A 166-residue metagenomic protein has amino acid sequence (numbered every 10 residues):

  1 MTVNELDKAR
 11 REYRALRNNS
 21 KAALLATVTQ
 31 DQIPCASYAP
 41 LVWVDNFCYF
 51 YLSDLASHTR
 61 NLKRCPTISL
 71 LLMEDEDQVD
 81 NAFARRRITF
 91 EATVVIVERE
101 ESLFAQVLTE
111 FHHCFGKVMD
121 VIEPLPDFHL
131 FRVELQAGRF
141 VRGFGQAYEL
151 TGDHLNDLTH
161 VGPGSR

Functional and structural regions predicted by a protein language model:
M1-K63: An N-terminal domain-cap segment
T2, L6, R11, E110 (+1 more regions): C-terminal edge-of-domain segments
N19-S20, C65, C114, L125: Structured helix-beta-strand junction loops
T27-D31, L72-E74, R142: Short acidic, glycine-rich loop/turn motifs
T27-V28, S37, T59, D77-D80 (+1 more regions): Catalytic micro-motifs at enzyme active sites that drive phosphoryl/nucleotidyl and oxygen chemistry
A36-P40, T89-E91, F128-R132, A147: Conserved hydrophobic/aromatic beta-strand scaffold that supports enzyme active sites
C48-L52, F90, F131-V133, R139-F140: Short hydrophobic-aromatic micro-motifs
S57-C114, L135-A137: Short, structured beta-strand-loop surface elements
